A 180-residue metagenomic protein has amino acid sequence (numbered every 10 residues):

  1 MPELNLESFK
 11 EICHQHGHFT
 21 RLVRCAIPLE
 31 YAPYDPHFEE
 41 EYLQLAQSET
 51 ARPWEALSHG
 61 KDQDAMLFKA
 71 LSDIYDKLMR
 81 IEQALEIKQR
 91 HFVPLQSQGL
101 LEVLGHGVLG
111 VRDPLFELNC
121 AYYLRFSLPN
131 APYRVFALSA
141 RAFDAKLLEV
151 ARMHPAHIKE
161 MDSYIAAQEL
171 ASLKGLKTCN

Functional and structural regions predicted by a protein language model:
M1-V103, L109-N180: Structured alpha-helical
